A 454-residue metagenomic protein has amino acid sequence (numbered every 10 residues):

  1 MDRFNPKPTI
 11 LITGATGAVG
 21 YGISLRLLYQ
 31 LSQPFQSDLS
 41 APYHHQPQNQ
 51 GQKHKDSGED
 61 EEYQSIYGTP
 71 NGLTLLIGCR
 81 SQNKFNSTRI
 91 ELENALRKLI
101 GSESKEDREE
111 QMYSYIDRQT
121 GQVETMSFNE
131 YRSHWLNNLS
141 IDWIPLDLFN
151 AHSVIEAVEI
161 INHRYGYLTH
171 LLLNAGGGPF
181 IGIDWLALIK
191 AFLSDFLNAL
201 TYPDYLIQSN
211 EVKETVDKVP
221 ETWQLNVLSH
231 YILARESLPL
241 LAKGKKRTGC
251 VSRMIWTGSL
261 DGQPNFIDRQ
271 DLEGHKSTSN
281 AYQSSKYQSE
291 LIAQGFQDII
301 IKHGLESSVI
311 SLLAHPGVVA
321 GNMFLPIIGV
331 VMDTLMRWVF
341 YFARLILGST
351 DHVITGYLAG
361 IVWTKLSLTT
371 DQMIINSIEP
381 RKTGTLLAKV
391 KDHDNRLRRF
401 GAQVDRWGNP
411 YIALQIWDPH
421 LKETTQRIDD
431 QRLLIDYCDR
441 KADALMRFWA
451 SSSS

Functional and structural regions predicted by a protein language model:
M1-I144, S259-L260, P264-S454: NAD(P)H-dependent oxidoreductase Rossmann-fold/reductase module
I144-P145, Q224: Conserved residues in the N-terminal Rossmann fold of short-chain dehydrogenase/reductase
L148-G166: Conserved Rossmann-fold cofactor-binding substructure of NAD(P)-dependent oxidoreductases
L168, L241-L260, P264-I267: Active-site loop of short-chain dehydrogenase/reductase
L172, I255-T257, A314: Hydrophobic structural elements of the Rossmann-like NAD(P)H-binding subdomain that define the short-chain
N174-A191, F196-N210: Conserved NAD(P)H cofactor-binding loop of Rossmann-fold oxidoreductase domains
E211, T222-W223: A hydrophobic alpha-helix adjacent to the NAD(P)-binding/active-site core of NAD(P)-dependent oxidoreductases, strongly
L225-R247, D298: Amphipathic alpha-helical dimer-interface segment in Rossmann-like NAD(P)H-dependent oxidoreductases
